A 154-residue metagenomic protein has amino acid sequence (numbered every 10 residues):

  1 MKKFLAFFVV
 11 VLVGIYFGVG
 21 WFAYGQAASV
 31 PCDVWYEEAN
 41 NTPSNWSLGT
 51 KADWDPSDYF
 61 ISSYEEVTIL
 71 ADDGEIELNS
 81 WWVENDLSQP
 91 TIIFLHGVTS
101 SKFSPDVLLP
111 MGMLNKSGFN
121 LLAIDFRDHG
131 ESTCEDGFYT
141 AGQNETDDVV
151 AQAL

Functional and structural regions predicted by a protein language model:
M1-V13: N-terminal Sec-pathway targeting helices
V11-L70: An N-terminal hydrophobic leader/cap segment in hydrolases
D73-E84: A short loop-to-beta-strand scaffold at the N-terminal edge of the catalytic core in hydrolase folds
Q89-G97: Short beta-strand element of the alpha/beta-hydrolase
G97-S101, L109, L121: Serine-hydrolase catalytic-loop signature spanning alpha/beta hydrolases and amidase-signature enzymes
K102-S104, E131: Short N-terminal helix/helix-N-cap motif within the alpha/beta-hydrolase-1
M111-T133: Conserved alpha/beta-hydrolase
Y139-L154: Alpha/beta-hydrolase active-site loop
